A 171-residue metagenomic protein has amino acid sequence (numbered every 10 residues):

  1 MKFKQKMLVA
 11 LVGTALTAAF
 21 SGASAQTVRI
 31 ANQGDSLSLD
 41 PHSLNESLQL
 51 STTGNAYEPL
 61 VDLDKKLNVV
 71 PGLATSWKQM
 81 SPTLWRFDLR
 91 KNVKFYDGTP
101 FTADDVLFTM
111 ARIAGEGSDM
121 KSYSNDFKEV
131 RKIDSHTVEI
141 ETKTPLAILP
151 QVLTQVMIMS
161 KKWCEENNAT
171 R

Functional and structural regions predicted by a protein language model:
K2-A10: Bacterial N-terminal signal peptides that target proteins for export
A10-A19: Bacterial N-terminal signal peptides
F20-A25: Sec/Tat signal peptide C-region and signal peptidase I cleavage site
N32-S81, A111: N-terminal lobe/hinge region of extracytoplasmic solute-binding protein
D35-S38, L67, N92-K94, I113-G115 (+1 more regions): Solvent-exposed loop/turn segments at secondary-structure junctions within structured extracellular/periplasmic domains
H42-E46, R90-D97, F127: Second-shell loop/turn segments in exported
S76-D119, I133, E139-E141: Aromatic- and charge-enriched surface segment that lines or borders ligand/interaction sites
K78, S122-T170: Surface-exposed binding/hinge segments that line and control ligand-binding clefts or catalytic entry sites
